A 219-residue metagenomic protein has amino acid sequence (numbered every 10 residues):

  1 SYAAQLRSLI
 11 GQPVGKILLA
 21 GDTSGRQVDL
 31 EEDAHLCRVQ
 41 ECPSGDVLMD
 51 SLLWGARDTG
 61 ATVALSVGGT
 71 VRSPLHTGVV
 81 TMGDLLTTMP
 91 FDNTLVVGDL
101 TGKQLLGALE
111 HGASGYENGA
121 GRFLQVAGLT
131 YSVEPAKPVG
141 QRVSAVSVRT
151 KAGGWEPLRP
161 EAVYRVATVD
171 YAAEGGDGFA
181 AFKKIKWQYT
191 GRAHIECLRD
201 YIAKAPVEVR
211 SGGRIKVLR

Functional and structural regions predicted by a protein language model:
S1-R219: Catalytic centers of hydrolytic enzymes
